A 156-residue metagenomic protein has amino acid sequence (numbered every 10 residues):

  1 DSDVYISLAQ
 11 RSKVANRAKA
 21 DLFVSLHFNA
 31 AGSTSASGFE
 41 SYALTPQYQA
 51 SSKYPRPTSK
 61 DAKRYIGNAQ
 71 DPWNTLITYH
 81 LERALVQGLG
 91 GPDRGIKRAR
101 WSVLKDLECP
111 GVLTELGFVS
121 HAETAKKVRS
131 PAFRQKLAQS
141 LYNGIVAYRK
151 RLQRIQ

Functional and structural regions predicted by a protein language model:
D1-Q156: Active-site-proximal helix/loop segments of hydrolytic enzymes
